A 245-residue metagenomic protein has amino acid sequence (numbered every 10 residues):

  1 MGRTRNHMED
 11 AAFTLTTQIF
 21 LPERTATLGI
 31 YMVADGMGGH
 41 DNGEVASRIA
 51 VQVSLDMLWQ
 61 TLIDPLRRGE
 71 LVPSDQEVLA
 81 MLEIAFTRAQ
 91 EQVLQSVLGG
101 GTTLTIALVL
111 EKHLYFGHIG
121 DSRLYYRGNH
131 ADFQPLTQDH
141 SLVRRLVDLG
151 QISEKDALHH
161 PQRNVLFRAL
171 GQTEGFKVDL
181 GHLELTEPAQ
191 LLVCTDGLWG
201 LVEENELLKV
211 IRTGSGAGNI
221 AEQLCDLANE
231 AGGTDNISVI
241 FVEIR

Functional and structural regions predicted by a protein language model:
M1-R245: PP2C/PPM-type serine/threonine phosphatase catalytic domain
